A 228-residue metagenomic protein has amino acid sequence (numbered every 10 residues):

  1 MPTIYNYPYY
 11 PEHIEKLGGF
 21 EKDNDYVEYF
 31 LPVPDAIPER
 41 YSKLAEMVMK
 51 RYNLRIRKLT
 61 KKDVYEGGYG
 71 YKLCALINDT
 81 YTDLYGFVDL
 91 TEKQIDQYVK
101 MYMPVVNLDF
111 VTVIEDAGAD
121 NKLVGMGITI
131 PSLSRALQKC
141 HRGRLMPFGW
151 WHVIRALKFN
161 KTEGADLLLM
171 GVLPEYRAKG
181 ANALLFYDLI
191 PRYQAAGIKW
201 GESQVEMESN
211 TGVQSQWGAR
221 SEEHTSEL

Functional and structural regions predicted by a protein language model:
M1, E163-A165, Y193-M207: Conserved GNAT acetyl-CoA-binding A-motif
M1-K58, S226: Acyl-donor-binding surface of acyltransferase catalytic domains
M1-P8, P32, V172-R177, S203-V213: Conserved beta-strand-loop-alpha-helix junction that forms the acyl-donor binding cleft
I14, Q216-W217: Conserved active-site tyrosine of GNAT-family acetyltransferases
A36-I37, K122-G125, S132-Q138, Y176-R177 (+1 more regions): Flexible loop/turn segments at secondary-structure boundaries
K58-V172: A conserved beta-strand-loop-helix scaffold within acyl/acetyltransferase catalytic domains
G164, L168-V172, R177-Y193: Conserved acetyl-CoA-binding loop-helix of GNAT-fold acetyltransferases
R220-L228: Residue-level detector of conserved catalytic or cofactor/ligand-binding positions in enzyme active sites
